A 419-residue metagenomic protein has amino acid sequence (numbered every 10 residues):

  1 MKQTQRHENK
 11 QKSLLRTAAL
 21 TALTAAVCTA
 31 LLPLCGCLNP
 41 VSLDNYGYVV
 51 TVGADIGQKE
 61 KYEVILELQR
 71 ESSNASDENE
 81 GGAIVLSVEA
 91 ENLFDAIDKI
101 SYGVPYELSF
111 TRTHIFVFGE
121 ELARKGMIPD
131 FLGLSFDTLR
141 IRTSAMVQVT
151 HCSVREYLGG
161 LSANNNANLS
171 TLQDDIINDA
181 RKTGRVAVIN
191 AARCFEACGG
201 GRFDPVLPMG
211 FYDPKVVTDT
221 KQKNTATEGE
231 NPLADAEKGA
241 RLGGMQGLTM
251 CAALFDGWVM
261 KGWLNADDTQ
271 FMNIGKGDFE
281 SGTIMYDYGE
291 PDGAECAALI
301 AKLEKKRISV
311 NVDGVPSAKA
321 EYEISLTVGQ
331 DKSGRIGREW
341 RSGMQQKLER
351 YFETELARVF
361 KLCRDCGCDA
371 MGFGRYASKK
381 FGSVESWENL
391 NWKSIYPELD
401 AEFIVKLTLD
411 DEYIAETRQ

Functional and structural regions predicted by a protein language model:
K2, R6, K12-Q419: Membrane-proximal alpha-helical signals and transmembrane carboxylates
